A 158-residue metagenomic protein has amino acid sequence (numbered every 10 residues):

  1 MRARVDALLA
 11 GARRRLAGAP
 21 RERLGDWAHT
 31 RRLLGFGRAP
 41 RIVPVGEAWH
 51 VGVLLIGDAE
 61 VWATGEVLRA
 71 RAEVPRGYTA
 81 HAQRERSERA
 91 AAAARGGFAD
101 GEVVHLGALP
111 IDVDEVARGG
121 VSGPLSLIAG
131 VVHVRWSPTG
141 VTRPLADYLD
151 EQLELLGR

Functional and structural regions predicted by a protein language model:
M1-L8, R14-R15, R23, A93-R158: Low-complexity intrinsically disordered segments
M1-P44: N-terminal domain-onset segments
P20, W27, G37-A39, L54 (+4 more regions): Compositionally biased, intrinsically disordered low-complexity regions
R32, P40-R41, A72-V74, V103 (+1 more regions): Contiguous interface-forming segments/domains that mediate binding rather than catalysis
P44-A94: Aromatic- and glycine-enriched beta-alpha-beta binding-site module
